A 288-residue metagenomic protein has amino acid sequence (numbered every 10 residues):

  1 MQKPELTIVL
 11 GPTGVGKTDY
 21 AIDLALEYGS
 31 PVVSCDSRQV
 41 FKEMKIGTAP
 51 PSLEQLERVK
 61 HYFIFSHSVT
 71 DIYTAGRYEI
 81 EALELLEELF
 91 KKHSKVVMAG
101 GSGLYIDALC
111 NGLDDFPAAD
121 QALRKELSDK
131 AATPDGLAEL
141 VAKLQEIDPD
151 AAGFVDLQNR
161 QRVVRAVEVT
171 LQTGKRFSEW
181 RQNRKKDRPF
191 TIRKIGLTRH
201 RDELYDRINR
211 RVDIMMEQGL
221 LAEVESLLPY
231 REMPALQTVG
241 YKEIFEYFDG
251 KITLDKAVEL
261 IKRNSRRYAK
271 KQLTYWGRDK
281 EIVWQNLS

Functional and structural regions predicted by a protein language model:
M1-S288: Phosphate/pyrophosphate-binding catalytic cores of soluble transferases and nucleic-acid-acting enzymes
